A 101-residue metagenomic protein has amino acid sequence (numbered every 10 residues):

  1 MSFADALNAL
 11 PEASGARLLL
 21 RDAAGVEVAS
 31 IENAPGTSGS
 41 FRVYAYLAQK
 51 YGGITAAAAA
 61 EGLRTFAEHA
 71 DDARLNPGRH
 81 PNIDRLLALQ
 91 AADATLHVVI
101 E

Functional and structural regions predicted by a protein language model:
M1, I54-A57, P81: Short coil/turn linker and secondary-structure boundary residues
S2-A4, N33-A34: Short secondary-structure boundary micro-motifs
F3-V26: Short, charge-rich, low-complexity alpha-helical interaction segments
P11-G15, Y46, E68, L86-L89: Intrinsically disordered, charged low-complexity linkers and terminal tails that flank or connect structured domains
L19-A56: Amphipathic alpha-helical interaction modules
A60-E101: Short, compact, well-ordered microdomains
